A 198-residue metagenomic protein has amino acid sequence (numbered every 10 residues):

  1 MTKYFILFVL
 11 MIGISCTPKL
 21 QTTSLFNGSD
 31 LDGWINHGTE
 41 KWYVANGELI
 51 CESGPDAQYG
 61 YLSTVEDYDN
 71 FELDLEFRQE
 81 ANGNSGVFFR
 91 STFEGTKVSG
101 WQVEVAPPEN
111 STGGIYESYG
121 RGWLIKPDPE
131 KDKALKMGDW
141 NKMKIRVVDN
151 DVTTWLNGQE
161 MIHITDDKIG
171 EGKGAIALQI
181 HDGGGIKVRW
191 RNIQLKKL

Functional and structural regions predicted by a protein language model:
Y4-G13: Sec-dependent N-terminal signal peptides
C16-L198: Carbohydrate-interacting regions of secretory-pathway proteins
